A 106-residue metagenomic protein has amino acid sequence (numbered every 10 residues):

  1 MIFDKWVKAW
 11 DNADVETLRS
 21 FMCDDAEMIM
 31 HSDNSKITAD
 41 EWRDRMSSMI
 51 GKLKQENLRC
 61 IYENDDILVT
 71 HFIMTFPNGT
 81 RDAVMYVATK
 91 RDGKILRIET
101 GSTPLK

Functional and structural regions predicted by a protein language model:
D4-K8: Amphipathic alpha-helical repeat scaffolds
N12-E27: Short, well-ordered alpha-helical segments enriched in acidic and aromatic residues
I29, R43-K106: A beta-strand edge to alpha-helix "cap/lid" segment located at domain peripheries
S35-D44: Short beta-edge strand/loop motif at the mouth of beta-sheet-based domains
